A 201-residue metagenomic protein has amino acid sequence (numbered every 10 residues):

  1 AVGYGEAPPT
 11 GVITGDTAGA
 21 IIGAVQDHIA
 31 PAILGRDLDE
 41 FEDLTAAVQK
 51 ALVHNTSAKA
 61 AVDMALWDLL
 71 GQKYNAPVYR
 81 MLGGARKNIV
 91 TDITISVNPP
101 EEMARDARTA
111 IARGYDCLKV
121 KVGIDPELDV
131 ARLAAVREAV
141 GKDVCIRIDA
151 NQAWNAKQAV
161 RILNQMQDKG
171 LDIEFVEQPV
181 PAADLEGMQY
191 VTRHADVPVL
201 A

Functional and structural regions predicted by a protein language model:
V2-K73: Metal- or metallocofactor-binding catalytic centers and their adjacent structured scaffolds across diverse enzyme
D39-F41, P77-M81, I173-P179: Flexible, glycine/charged-enriched surface loops at secondary-structure junctions
L52, T56, N88-E102, K121-G123 (+2 more regions): Active-site mouth loops of central-metabolism enzymes
Q72-P99, G141, A195: N-terminal small/glycine-rich loop or linker at the start of catalytic domains across soluble metabolic enzymes
R86-T91, A110-C117: Gly-rich Lys/Arg/Thr-decorated short loops/hinges at beta-loop-alpha junctions or inter-strand turns that position
N98-A110, A156-L163: Short, acidic/polar
V120-A201: Catalytic core of soluble alpha/beta enzymes
